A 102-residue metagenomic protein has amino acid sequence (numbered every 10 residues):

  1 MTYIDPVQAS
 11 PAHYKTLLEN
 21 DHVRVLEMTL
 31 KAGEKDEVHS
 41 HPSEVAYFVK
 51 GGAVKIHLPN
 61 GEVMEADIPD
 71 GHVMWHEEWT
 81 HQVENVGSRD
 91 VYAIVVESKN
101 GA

Functional and structural regions predicted by a protein language model:
M1-A12, K99-A102: Basic/polar N-terminal segments that are highly enriched at the extreme N-terminus, encompassing both cleavable
S10-K35, P42-A46, V95-V96: A short glycine-rich, His/Asp/Glu-containing loop-to-beta-strand
L17, M28, K35-S40, H57-L58 (+2 more regions): Short histidine-centered beta-strand/loop micro-motifs that create catalytic or ligand/metal-coordination sites
G33-D36, V73-E84: Histidine-centered metal-chelating micro-motifs
H41-N60: Glycine- and acidic-residue-biased ligand/ion/polar-headgroup-sensing regions
N60-E78: Short acidic-glycine-tyrosine-enriched beta hairpin
D67, E78-G101: Ligand-binding loop in jelly-roll beta-barrel domains
